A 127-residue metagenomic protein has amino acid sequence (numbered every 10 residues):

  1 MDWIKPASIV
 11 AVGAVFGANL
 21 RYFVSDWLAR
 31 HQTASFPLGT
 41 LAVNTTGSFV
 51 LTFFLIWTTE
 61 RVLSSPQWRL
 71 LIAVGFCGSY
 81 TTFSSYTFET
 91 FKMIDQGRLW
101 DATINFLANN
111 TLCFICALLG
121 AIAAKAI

Functional and structural regions predicted by a protein language model:
M1-I127: Membrane-interface helix-loop junctions in multi-pass transporters/channels
